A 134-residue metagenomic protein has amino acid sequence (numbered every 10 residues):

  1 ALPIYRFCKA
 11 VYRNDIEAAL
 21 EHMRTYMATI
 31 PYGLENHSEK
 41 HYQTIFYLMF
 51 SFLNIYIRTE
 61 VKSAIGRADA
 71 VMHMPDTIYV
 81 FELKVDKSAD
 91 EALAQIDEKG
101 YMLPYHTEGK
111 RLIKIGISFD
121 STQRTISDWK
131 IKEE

Functional and structural regions predicted by a protein language model:
Y5-E21: Conserved catalytic alpha/beta cores of large enzymes that bind or transform nucleotide phosphates and polynucleotides
T25-R58: Acidic-basic catalytic patches of nuclease active cores, encompassing PD-(D/E)XK and other metal-cofactor nuclease
F46, A68-V85, K99: Conserved catalytic cores of phosphodiester-cleaving nucleases, focusing on short active-site segments
I57-A70: Long, charged, glycine-rich C-terminal linkers/tails
V85-M102: Mg2+/Mn2+-dependent nuclease catalytic core
P104, E108-E134: Domain-level recognition of nuclease-like catalytic cores that cleave nucleotide substrates
